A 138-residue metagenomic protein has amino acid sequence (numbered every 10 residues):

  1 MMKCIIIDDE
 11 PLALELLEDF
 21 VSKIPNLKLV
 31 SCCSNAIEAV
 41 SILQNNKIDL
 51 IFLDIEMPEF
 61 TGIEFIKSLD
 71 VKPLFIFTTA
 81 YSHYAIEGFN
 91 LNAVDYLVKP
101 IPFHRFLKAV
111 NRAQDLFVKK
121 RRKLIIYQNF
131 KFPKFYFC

Functional and structural regions predicted by a protein language model:
M1-C4: Extreme N-terminal starter segment of soluble prokaryotic enzymes
I6-I7, L27, A36: Compact recognition or signaling/catalytic modules
I7-D8, C33, I51: Conserved sequence signature across two-component system core domains
E10-S31: Two-component/phosphorelay signaling modules centered on CheY-like receiver
L12, I37-I126: CheY-like receiver
N129-C138: C-terminal output/effector regions of signal-responsive regulators
